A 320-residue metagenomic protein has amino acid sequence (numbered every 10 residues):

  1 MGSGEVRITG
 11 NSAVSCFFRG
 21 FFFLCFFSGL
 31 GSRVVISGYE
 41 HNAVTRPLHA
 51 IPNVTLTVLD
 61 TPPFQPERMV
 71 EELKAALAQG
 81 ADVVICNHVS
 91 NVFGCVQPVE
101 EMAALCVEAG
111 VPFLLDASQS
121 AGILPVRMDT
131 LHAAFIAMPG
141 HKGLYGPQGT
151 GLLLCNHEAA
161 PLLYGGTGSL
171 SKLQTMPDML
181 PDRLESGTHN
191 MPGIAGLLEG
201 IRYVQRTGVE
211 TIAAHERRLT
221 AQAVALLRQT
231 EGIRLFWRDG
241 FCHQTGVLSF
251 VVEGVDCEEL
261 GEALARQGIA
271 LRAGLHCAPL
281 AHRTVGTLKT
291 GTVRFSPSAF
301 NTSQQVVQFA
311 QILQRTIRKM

Functional and structural regions predicted by a protein language model:
M1-M320: Pyridoxal 5′-phosphate
